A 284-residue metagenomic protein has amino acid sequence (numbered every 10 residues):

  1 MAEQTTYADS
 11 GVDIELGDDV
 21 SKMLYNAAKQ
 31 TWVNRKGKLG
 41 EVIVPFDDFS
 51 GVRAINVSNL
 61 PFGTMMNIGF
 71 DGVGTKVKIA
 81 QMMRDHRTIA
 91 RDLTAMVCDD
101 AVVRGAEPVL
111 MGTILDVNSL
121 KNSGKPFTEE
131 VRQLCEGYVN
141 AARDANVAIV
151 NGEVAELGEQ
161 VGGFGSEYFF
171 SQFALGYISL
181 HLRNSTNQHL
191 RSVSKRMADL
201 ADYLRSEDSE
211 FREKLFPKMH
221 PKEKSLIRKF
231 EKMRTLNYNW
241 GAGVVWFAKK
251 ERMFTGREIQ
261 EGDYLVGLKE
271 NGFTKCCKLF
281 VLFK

Functional and structural regions predicted by a protein language model:
A2-K284: Helix-biased detector of long, well-ordered alpha-helical tracts
